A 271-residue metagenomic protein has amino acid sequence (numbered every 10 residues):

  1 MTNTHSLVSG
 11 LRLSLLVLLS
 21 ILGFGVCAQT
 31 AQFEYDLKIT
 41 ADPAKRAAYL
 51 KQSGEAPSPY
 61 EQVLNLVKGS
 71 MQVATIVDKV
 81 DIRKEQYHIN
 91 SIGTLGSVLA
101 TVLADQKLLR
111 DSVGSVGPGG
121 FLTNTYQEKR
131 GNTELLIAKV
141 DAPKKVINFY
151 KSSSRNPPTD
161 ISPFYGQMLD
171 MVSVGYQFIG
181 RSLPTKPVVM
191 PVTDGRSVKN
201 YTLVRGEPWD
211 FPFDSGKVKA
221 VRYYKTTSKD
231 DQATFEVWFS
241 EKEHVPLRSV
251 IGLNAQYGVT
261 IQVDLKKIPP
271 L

Functional and structural regions predicted by a protein language model:
T2-L15: Bacterial N-terminal signal peptides that target proteins for export
L19-C27: Hydrophobic h-region of N-terminal signal peptides that target proteins for export in Gram-negative bacteria
V26-A142, L183-L271: Acidic, serine/threonine-rich low-complexity disordered tracts
T133-V172: Hydrophobic, well-structured mid-protein blocks that either form specific transmembrane helices
V174-R181: A contiguous pocket-lining binding segment that forms or flanks enzyme active sites
